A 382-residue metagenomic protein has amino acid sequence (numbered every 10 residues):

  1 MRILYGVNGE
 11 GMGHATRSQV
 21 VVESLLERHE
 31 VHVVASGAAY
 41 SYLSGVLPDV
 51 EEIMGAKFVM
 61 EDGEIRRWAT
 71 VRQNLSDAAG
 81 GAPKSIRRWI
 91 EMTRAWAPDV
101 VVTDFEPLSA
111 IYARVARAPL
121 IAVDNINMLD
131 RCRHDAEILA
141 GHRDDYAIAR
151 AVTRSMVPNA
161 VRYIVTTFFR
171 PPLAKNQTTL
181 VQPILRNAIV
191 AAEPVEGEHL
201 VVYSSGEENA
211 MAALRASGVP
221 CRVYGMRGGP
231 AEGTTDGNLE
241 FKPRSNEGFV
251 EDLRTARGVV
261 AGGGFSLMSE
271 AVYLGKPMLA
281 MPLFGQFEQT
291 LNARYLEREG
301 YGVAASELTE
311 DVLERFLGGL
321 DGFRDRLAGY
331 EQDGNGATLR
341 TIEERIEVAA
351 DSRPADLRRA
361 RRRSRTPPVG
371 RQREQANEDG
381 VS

Functional and structural regions predicted by a protein language model:
Y5-Q19: A short, glycine/small-residue-rich beta-strand->loop->alpha-helix junction that serves as a flexible
N8-G9, H32-G80: Conserved nucleotide-sugar phosphate-binding/catalytic loop shared by glycosyltransferases and other
A15-L25, A39: Short amphipathic alpha-helix
V22, Q182-G258: Donor-nucleotide binding loops and adjacent catalytic segments primarily of GT-B fold Leloir glycosyltransferases
R67-V100, L108: Conserved nucleotide-sugar donor-binding subdomain of glycosyltransferases
V100-D104, D252-L291: A donor-sugar binding/catalytic signature common to diverse glycosyltransferases and related nucleotide-sugar
P119-L180: Active-site-proximal region of nucleotide-activated glycan assembly enzymes, centered on histidine/acidic-rich loops
R315-S382: C-terminal amphipathic helix plus adjacent low-complexity, charged tail appended to glycosyltransferase catalytic
